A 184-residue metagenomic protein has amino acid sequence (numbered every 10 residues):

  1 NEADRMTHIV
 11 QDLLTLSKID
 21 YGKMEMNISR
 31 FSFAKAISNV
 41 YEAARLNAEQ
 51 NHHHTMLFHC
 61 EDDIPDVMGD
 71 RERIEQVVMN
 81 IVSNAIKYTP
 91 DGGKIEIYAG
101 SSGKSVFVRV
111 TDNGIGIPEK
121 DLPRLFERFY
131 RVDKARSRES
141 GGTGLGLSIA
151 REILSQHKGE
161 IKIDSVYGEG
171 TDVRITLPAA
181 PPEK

Functional and structural regions predicted by a protein language model:
N1-M6: Short alpha-helical segment of the dimerization/phosphotransfer core of two-component systems
Y21-M26, D66-G69: Conserved micro-motifs of the catalytic ATP-binding
N27-S32, T55-P65: Conserved catalytic submotifs in the C-terminal HATPase_c
F33, G116-E127: Short helix N-cap motif at coil->helix boundaries in the Bergerat
A85-I86: Short helix-loop "hinge" at the ATP-lid/N-box region of the Bergerat-fold HATPase_c
G92-K104: Short beta-strand/loop element within the Bergerat-fold HATPase_c
K158-G159: Conserved glycine-rich
